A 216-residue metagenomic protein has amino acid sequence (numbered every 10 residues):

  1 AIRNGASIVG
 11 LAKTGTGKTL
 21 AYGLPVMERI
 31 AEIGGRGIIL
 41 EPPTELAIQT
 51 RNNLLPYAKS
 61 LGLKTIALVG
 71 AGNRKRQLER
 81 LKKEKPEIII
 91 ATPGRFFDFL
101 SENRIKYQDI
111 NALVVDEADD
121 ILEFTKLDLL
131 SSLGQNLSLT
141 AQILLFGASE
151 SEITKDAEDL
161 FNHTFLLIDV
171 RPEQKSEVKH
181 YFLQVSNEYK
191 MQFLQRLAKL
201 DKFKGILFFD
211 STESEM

Functional and structural regions predicted by a protein language model:
A1-L11: Conserved pre-motif I regulatory segment
A12-T16: The conserved Walker
G17-E28, R51: Motif I (Walker A/P-loop) of helicase-class P-loop NTPases
P25, S132, S176-M216: Conserved interdomain hinge at the start of the Helicase C-terminal
R29-I33, Y57-L61, R80-E84, E102-Q108 (+4 more regions): Conserved catalytic network of the ASCE P-loop NTPase/AAA+ motor domain
G34-D98, I110-A112: Conserved nucleic-acid-binding Ia/Ib motif block in the N-terminal RecA-like helicase ATPase lobe
S60-A71, F165-D169, K204-F208: Conserved RecA-like helicase motor-core motifs
I105-R171: Post-DEXD/H (motif II) to motif III coupling segment of the RecA-like Helicase ATP-binding lobe
